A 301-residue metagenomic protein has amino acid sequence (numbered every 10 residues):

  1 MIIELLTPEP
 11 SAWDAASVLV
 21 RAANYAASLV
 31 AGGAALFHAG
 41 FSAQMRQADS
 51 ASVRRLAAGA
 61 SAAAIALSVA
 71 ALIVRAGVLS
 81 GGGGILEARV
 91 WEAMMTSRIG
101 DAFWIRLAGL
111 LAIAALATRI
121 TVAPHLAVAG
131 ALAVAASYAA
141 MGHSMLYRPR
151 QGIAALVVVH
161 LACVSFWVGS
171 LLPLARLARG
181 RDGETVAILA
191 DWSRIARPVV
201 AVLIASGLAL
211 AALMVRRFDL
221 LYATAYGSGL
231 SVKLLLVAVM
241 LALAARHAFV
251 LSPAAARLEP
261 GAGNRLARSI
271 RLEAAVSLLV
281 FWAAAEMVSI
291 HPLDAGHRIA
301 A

Functional and structural regions predicted by a protein language model:
M1-A301: Polytopic transmembrane helical bundles with strong interfacial aromatic enrichment
